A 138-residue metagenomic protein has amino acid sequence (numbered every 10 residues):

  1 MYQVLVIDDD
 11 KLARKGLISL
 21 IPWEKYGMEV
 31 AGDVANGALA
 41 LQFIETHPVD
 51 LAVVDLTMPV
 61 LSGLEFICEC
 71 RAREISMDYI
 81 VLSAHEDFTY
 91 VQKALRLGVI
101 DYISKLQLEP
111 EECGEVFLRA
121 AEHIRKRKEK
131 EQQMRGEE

Functional and structural regions predicted by a protein language model:
D8, D55: Active-site residues of response regulator receiver
K11-G32: Two-component/phosphorelay signaling modules centered on CheY-like receiver
G27-A35, F43, V91: Short hydrophobic/Thr-rich beta-strand motif most characteristic of the beta2 strand and flanking loop of CheY-like
N36-L39, S62-E65: Acidic catalytic/metal-coordinating carboxylates
V49, G63, I75-S76, L95-I100: As written
M58: Receiver (REC) domain active-site loop signature in two-component systems and cognate sites in sensor histidine kinases
Q92-E138: Interdomain helical linkers/hinges and coiled-coil/dimerization scaffolds that transmit conformational signals
